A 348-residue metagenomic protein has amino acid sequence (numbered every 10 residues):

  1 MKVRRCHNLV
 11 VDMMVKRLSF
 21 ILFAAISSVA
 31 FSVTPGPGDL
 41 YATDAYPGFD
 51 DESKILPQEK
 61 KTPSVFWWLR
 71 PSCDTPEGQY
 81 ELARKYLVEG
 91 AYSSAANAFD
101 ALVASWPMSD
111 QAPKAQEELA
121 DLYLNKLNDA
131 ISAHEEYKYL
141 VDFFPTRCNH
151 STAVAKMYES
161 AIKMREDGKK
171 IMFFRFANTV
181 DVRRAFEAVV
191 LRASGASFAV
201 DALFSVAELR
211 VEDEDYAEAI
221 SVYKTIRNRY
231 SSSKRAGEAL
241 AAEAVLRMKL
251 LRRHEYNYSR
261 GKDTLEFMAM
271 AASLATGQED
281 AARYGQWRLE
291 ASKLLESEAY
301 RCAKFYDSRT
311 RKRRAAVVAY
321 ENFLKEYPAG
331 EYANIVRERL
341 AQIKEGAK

Functional and structural regions predicted by a protein language model:
M1-V15: N-terminal secretory signal peptides that target proteins for export/translocation
R5-N8, S19-F20, F186, Q342: Sequence-pattern detector for short linear motifs and compositional/periodic biases rather than a specific fold
L9-V11, F23-A24, K344-G346: Enrichment for repetitive, rod-forming helical segments
S19-S28: Bacterial N-terminal signal peptides
F31-K348: Acidic, polar-rich low-complexity tracts and alpha-helical solenoid repeat scaffolds
